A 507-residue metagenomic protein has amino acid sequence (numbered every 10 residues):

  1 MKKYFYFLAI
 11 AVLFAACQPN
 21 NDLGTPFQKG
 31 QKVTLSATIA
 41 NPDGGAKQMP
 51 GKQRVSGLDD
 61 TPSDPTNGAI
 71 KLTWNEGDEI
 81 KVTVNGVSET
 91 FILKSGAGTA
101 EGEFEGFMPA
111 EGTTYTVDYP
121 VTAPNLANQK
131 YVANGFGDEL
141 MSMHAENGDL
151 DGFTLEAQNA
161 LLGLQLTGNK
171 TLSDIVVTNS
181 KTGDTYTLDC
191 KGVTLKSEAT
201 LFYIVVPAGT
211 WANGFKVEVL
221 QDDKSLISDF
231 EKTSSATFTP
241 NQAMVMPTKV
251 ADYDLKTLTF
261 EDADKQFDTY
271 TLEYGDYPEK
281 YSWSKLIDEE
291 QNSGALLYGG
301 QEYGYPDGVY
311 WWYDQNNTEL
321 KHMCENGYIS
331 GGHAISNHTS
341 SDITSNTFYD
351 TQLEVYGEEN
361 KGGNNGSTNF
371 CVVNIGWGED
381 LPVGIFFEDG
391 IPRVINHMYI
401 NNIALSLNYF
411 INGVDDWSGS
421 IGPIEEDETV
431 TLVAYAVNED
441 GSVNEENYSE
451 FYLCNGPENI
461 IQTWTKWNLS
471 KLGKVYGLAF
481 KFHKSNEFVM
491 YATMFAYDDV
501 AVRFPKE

Functional and structural regions predicted by a protein language model:
Y4-L13: Sec-dependent N-terminal signal peptides
F14-L255, F488, T493, D499-A501 (+1 more regions): Sec-type signal peptide cleavage vicinity
I80, I375-V394, N408: Short beta-strands within extracellular/lumenal beta-sheet-rich domains
A97, T114-V117, L126-A127, V132 (+3 more regions): N-terminal targeting leaders for non-cytosolic proteins
T167-S173, T210, E388-P392, Y435-N444 (+1 more regions): A short, structured loop/turn motif at beta-sheet edges
T178-C190, Y399-N455: Extracellular ligand-binding interfaces
D222-S228, E426-E507: Terminal, low-complexity interaction segments
F260, I395-N402, Y476-K484: Extracellular beta-strand-rich recognition modules
